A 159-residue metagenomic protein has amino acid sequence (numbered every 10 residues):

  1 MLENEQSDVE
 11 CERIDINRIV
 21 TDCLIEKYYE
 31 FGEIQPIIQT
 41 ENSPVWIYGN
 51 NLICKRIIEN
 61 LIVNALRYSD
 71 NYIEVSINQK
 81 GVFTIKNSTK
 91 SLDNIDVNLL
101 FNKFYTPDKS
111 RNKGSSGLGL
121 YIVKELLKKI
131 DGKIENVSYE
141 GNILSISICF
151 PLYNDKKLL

Functional and structural regions predicted by a protein language model:
N4-V9, W46-G49: Conserved micro-motifs of the catalytic ATP-binding
E10-I25: A conserved beta-strand-to-alpha-helix junction within the catalytic ATP-binding
Q35-V45, K80: Conserved catalytic submotifs in the C-terminal HATPase_c
C54-I58: A residue-level detector for a conserved hydrophobic packing site within the catalytic ATP-binding domain
N71, G132-K133: Conserved glycine-rich
Y72-V82: Short beta-strand/loop element within the Bergerat-fold HATPase_c
L92-Y105: Short conserved segment of the HATPase_c
